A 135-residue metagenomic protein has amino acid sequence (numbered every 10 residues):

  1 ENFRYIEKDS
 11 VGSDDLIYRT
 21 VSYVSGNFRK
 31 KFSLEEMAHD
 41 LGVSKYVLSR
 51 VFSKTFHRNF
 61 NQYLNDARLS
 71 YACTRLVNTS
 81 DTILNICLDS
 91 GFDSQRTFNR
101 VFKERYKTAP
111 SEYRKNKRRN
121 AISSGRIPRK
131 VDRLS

Functional and structural regions predicted by a protein language model:
E1-K8, G12-R19, V47: An amphipathic alpha-helical interaction segment
Y5-K8, M37-H39, F52: Short linear motifs at secondary-structure transitions and domain/linker junctions
Y18-G26, K31-E36, V43, S53-Q95 (+2 more regions): Terminal helix-turn-helix DNA-binding modules in bacterial transcription factors
